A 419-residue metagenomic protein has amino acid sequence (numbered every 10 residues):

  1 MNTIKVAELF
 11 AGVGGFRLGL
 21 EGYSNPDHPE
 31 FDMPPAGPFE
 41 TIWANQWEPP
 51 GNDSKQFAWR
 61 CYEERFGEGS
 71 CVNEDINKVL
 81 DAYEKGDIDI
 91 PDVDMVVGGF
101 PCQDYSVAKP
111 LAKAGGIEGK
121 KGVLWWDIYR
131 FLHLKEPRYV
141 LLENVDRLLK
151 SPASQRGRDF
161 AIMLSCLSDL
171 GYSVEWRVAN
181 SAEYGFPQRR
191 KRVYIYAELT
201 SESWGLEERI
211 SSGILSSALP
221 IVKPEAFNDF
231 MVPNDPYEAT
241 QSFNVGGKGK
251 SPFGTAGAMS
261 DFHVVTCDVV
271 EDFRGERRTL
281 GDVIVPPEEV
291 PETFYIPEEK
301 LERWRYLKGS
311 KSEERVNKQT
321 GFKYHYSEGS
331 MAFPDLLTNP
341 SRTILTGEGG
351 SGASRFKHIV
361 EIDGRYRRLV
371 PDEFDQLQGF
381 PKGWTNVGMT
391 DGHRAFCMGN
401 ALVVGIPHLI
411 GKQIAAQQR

Functional and structural regions predicted by a protein language model:
N2-E136, V145-F160, S168: Core alpha/beta nucleotide-donor-binding catalytic domains of modification enzymes
T3-V6, R190-Y194, N339-S341: Extracellular structured ligand-interaction cores
F10, E48-P49, F100, D146 (+5 more regions): Short, flexible loop/turn elements at secondary-structure junctions
G14, N25, G67, L167-S168 (+7 more regions): Hydrophobic/aromatic-lined pockets within catalytic cores
F16, Q103, E202-S203, G347-S354: Short, acidic Gly/Pro/Ser/Thr-rich loop/turn segments
A82-V93, Y105-P334: Class I S-adenosyl-L-methionine
V265-R419: C-terminal target-recognition/interaction regions appended to catalytic cores
